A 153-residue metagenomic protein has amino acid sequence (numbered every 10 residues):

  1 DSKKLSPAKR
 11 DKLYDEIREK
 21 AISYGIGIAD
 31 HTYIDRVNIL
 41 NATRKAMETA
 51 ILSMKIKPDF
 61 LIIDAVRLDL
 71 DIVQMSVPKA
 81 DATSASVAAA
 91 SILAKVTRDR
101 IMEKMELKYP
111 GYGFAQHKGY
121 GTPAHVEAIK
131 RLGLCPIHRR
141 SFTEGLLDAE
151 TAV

Functional and structural regions predicted by a protein language model:
D1-V153: RNase H-like, Mg2+-dependent phosphodiesterase core, and more generally RNA phosphate-backbone-engaging helix-loop
